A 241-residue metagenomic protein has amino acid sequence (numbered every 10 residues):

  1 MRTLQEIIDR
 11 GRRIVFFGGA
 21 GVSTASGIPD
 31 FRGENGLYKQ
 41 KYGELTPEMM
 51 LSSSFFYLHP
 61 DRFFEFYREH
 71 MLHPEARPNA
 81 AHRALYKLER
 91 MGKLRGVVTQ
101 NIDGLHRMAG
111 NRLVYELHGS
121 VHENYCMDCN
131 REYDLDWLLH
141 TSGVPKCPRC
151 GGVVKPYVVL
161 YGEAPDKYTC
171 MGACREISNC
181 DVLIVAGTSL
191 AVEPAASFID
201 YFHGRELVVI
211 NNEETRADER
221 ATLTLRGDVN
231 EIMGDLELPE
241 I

Functional and structural regions predicted by a protein language model:
M1-I241: Conserved catalytic core of sirtuin-type NAD+-dependent deacylases
